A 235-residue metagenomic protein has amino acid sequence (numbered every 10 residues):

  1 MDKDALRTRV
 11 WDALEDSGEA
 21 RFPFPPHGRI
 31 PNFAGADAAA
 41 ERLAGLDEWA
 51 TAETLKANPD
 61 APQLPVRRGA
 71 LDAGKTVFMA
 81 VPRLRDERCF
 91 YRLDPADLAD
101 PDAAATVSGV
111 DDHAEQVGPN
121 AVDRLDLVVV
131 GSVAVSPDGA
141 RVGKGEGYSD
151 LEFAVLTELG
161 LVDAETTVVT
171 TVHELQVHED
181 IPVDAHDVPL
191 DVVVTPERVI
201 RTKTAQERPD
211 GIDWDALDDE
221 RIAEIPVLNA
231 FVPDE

Functional and structural regions predicted by a protein language model:
M1-F24, G45, A73-K75, E87-G143 (+1 more regions): Surface-exposed, charge/polar-rich loops and edge strands
A20-D37: Glycine-rich phosphate-binding "P-loop"
N32-E41, T51-N58, P62-H113: Extended, well-folded interaction surfaces typified by the phenylalanyl-tRNA synthetase beta subunit core
